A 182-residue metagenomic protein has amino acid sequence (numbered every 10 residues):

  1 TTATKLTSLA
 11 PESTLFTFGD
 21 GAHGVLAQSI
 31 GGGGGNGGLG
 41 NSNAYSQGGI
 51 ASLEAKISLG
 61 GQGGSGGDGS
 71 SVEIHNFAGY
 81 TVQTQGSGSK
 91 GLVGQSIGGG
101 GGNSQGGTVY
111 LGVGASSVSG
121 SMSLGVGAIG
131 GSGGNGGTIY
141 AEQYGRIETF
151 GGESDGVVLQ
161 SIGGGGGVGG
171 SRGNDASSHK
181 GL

Functional and structural regions predicted by a protein language model:
T1-L182: Low-complexity, glycine- and small/polar-enriched segments
